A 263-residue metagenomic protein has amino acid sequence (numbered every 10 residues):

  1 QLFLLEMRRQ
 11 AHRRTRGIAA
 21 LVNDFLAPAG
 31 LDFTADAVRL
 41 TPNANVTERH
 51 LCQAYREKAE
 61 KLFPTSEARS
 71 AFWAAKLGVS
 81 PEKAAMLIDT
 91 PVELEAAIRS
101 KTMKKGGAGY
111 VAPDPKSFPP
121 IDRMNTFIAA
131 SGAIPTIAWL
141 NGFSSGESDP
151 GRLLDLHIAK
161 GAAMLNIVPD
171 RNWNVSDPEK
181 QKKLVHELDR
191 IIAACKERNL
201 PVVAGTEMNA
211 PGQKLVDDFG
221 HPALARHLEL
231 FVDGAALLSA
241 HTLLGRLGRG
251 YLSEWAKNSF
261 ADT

Functional and structural regions predicted by a protein language model:
Q1, I88-T263: Charged catalytic cores and adjacent phosphate/nucleic-acid-binding surfaces used for phosphate/nucleic-acid chemistry
Q1-R9: Active-site phosphate-binding/coordination module
T15-Y110: Extended, charge-rich helix/loop segments that form flexible, surface "patches" used to engage negatively charged
